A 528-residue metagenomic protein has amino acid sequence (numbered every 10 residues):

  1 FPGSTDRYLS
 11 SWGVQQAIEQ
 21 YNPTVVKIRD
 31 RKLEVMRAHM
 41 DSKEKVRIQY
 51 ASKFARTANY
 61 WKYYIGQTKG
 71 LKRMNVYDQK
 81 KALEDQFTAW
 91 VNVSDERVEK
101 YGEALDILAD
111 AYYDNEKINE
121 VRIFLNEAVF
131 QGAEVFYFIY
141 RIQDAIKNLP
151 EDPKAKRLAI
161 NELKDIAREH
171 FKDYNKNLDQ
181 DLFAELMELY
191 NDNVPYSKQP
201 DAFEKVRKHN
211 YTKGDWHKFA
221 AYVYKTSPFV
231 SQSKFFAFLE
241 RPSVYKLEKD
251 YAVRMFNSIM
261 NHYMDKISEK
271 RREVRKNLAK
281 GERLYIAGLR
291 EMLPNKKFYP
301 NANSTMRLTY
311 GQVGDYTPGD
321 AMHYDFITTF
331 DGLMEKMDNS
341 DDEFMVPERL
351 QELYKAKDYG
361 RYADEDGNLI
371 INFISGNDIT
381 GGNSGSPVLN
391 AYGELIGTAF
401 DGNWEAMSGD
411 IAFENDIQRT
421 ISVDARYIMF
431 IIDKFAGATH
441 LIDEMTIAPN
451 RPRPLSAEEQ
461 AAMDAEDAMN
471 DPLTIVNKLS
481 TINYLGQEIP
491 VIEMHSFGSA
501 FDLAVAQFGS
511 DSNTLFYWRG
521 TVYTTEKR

Functional and structural regions predicted by a protein language model:
F1-L473: Terminal presequence/propeptide segments associated with secretion/organelle targeting and zymogen/polyprotein
D471-T514, W518-R528: Terminal leader/tail segments of proteins
